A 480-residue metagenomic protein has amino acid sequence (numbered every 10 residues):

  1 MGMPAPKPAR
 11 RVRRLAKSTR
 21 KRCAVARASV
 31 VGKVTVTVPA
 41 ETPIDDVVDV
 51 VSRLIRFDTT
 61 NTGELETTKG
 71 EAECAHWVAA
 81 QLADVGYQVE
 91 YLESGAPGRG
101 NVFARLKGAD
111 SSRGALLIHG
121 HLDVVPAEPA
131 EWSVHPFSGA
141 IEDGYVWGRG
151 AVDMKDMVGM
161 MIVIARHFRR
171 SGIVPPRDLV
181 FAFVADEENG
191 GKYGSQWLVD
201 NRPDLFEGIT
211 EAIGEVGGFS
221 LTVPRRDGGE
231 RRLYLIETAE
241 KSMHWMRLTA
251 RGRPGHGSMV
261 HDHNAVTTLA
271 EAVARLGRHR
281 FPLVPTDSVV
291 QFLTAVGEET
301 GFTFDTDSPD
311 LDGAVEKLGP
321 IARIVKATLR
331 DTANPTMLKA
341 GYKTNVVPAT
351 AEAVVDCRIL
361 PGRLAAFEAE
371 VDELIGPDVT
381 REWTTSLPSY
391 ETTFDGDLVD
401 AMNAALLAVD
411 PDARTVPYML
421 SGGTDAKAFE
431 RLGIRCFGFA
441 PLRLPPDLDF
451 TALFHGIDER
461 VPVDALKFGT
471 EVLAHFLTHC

Functional and structural regions predicted by a protein language model:
P8-R14, S18-C23, S29: Low-acidity, Ser/Thr- and Arg-rich intrinsically disordered low-complexity segments
V31-T42, G218-A239, M243-A474, T478: Metal-dependent amide/peptide-bond hydrolase catalytic core, centered on the "pita-bread" metallohydrolase fold
T35-R149, R170-R177, V355: Acidic/His- and Gly-rich active-site-bordering loop/insert found across diverse amide/peptide-bond hydrolases
R56-T59, A83, Y87, R166 (+6 more regions): Sec-exported extracytoplasmic/periplasmic mature domains
Y87, G114, R177, G208-T210 (+2 more regions): Loop/turn elements at helix/coil->beta-strand transitions in domains of secreted/extracellular proteins
H119-G120, F183, I213-E215, T249-R251: Short beta-strand segments
E142-D153, A413-V416, I457-D458: Short pre-catalytic strand/loop immediately N-terminal to key active-site residues, enriched for Gly-Thr
Y145-V146, V152-L235: Acidic/histidine-rich catalytic neighborhood of metal-dependent amide-processing enzymes
